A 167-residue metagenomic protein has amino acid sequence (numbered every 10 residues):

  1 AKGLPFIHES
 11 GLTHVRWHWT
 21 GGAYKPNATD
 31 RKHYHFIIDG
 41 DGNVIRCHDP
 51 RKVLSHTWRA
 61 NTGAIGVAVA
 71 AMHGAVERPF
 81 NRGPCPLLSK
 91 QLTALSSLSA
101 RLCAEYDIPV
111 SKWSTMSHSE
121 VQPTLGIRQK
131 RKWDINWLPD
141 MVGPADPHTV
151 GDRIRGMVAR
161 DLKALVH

Functional and structural regions predicted by a protein language model:
A1-E9, G74-H167: Basic/polar, cationic surfaces and motifs that engage anionic cell-wall and phosphate/carboxylate ligands
A1-S111: Active-site-adjacent loop/helix surface patches within enzyme catalytic domains that shape the substrate-binding cleft
